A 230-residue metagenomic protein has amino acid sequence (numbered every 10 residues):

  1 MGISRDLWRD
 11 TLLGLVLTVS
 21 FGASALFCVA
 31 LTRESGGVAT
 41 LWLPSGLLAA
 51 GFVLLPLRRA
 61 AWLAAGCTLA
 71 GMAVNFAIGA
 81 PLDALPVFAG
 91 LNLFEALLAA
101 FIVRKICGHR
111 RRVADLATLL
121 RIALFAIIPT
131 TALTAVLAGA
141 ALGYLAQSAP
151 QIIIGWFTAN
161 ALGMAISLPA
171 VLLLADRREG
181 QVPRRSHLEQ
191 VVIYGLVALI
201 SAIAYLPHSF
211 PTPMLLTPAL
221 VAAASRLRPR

Functional and structural regions predicted by a protein language model:
G2-T40, P44-Q147, S167-R230: Short helix-perturbing small/polar motifs within transmembrane alpha-helices
P150-G163: Short aromatic-rich membrane-water interface segments that cap or initiate transmembrane helices in multi-pass membrane
